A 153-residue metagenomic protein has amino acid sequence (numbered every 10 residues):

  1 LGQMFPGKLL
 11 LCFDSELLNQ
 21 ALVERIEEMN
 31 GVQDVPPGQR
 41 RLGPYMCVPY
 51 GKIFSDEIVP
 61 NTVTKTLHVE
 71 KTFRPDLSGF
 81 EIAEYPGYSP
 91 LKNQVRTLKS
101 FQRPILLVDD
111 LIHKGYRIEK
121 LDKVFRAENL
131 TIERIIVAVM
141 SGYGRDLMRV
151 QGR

Functional and structural regions predicted by a protein language model:
L1-R153: PRPP-associated nucleotide enzymes
